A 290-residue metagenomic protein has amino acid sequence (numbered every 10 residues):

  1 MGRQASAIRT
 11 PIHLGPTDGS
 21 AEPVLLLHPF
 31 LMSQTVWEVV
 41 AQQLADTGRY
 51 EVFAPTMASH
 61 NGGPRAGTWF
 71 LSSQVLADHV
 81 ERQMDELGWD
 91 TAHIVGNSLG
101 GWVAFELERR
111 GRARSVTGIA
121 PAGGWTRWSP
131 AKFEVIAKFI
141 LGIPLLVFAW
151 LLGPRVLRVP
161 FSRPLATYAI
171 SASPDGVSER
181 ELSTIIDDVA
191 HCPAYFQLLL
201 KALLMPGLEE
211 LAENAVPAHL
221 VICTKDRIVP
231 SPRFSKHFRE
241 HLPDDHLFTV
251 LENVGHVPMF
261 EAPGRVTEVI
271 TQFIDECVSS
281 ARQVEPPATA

Functional and structural regions predicted by a protein language model:
I8, H13-L14, D18, E51-L99 (+2 more regions): Active-site loop/oxyanion-hole signature of alpha/beta-hydrolase fold enzymes
P16-P64: Conserved HGGG/HGGXW glycine-rich cap/lid loop of the alpha/beta-hydrolase fold
H28-F30, A92, G96-S98, C223: Conserved alpha/beta-hydrolase "nucleophile elbow" surrounding the catalytic nucleophile
G101-G111, V116: Short glycine-enriched nucleophile-adjacent loop and the immediately C-terminal alpha-helix near the catalytic center
A113-A149: Flexible "cap/lid" loop of the alpha/beta hydrolase fold
L151-A212: Conserved alpha/beta-hydrolase catalytic His-Asp/Glu region
A215-V254: Conserved loop-alpha-helix segment in the C-terminal half of the alpha/beta-hydrolase fold that carries the catalytic
D244-A290: Catalytic active-site module of serine/aspartate enzymes centered on a nucleophile-bearing elbow/loop
